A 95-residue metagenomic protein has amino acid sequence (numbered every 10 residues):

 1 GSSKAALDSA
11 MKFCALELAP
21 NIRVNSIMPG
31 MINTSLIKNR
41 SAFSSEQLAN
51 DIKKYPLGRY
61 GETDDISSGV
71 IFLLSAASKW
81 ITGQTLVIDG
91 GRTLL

Functional and structural regions predicted by a protein language model:
S3, M11: Active-site helix of classical SDR
L16-P20, I32, G61, L74: A short hydrophobic alpha-helix cap/turn motif
A19-R23, I81-G83: Short, small/polar-rich loop/turn modules that mediate ligand/substrate recognition or access, typified
M28-N39: Short, flexible catalytic-loop segment of classical short-chain dehydrogenase/reductase
S41-Y55: A short C-terminal helix-loop "cap" of Rossmann-like NAD(P)-dependent dehydrogenase/epimerase domains
Y55-I66: A conserved structural motif in NAD(P)-dependent oxidoreductases
I66-S67, L73: Non-catalytic, hydrophobic alpha-helical segments
I71, T82-L95: Short C-terminal tail/terminal secondary-structure segment of NAD(P)H-dependent dehydrogenase/reductase domains
